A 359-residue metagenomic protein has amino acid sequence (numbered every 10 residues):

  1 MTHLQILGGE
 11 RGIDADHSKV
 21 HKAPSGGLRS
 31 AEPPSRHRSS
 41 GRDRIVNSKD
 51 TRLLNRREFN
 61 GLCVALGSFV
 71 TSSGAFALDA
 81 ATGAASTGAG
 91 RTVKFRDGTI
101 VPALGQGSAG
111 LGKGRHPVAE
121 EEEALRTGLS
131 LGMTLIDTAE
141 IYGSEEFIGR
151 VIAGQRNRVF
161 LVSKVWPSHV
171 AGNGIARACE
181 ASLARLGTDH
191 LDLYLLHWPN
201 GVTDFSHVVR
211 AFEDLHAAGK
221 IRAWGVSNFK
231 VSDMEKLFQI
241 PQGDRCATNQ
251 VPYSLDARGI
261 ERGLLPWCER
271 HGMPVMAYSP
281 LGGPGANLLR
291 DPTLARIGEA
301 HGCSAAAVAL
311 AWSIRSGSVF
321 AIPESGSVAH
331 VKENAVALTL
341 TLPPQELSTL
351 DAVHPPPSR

Functional and structural regions predicted by a protein language model:
M1-L7, G12-L54: N-terminal secretory signal peptides
H37, R42-V159, L281: N-terminal binding-site loop/beta-alpha segment at the start of enzyme catalytic domains that lines or forms
A89, P199-R359: Beta/alpha (TIM)-barrel catalytic core signal, keyed to glycine-rich beta->alpha loops juxtaposed to Asp/Glu that bind
F95-R96, G149-R156, L183-G187, F238-Q242 (+1 more regions): Acidic (Asp/Glu)-rich catalytic clusters
K113-H116, T138-E146, S168-N173, N200-D204 (+2 more regions): Acidic-and-aromatic substrate-binding clefts and catalytic sites of carbohydrate-active enzymes
R115-G128, A171-R185, M234: Short, acidic/polar
R158-V170, L193-P199, Q250-Y253: A short, structured active-site edge motif that brings together acidic residues
I175-L195, D214-A218, I240: CE4/NodB-like, metal-dependent polysaccharide N-deacetylase domain that modifies extracellular/periplasmic N-acetylated
